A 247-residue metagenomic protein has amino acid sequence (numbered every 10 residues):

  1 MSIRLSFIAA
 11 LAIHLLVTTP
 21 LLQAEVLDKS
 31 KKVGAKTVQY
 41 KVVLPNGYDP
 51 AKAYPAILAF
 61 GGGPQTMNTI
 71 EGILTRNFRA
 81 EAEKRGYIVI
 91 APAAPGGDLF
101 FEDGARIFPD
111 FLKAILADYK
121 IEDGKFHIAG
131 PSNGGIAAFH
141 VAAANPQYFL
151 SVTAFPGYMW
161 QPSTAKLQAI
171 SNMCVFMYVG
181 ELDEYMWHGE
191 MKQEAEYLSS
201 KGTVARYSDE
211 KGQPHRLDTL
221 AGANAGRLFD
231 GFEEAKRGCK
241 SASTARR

Functional and structural regions predicted by a protein language model:
S6-T19: Bacterial N-terminal signal peptides
T19-A56, D103-G104, P131-N133, K192-E196 (+3 more regions): A domain-start/cap signature at the N-terminus of enzymes
K41, A56-F60, I88-A93, K125-G130 (+3 more regions): Structural recognition of the beta-strand scaffold that forms the well-ordered cores of secreted hydrolase catalytic
N46-A53, F100-N133, A138, P146: Gly/Ser-rich "nucleophile elbow"/oxyanion-hole loop immediately N-terminal to the catalytic nucleophile in hydrolases
Y48-F100, Y185: Short substrate-entry loop that stabilizes the transition state in hydrolases
G72-R76, E102-P109, H188-A195: Short, surface-exposed alpha-helical segments at coil->helix boundaries
H140-L150, W160: Conserved hydrolase catalytic core segment
S151, P156-G226, E233: The feature captures the conserved acid-bearing segment of alpha/beta-hydrolase catalytic domains
